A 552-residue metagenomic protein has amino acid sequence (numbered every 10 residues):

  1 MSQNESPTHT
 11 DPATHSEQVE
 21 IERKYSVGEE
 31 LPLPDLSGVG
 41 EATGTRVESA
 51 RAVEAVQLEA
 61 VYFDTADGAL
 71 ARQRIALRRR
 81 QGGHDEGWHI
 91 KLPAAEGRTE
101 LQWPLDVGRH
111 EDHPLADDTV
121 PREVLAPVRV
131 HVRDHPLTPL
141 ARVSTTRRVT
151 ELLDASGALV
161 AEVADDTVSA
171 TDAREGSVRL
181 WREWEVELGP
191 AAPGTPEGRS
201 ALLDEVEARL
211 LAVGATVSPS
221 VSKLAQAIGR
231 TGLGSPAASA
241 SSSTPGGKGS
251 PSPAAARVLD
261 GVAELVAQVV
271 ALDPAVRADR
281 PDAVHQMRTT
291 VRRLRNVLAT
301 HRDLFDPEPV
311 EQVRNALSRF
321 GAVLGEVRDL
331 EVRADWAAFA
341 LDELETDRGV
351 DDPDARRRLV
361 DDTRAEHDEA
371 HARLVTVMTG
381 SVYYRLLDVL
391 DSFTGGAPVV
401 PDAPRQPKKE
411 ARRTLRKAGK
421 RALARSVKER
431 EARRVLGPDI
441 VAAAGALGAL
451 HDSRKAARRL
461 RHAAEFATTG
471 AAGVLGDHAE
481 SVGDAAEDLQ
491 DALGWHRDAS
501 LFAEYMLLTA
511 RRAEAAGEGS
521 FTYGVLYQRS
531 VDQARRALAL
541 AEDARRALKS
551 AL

Functional and structural regions predicted by a protein language model:
S2-L552: Cationic, histidine-enriched alpha-helical/coil surfaces that engage anionic ligands
